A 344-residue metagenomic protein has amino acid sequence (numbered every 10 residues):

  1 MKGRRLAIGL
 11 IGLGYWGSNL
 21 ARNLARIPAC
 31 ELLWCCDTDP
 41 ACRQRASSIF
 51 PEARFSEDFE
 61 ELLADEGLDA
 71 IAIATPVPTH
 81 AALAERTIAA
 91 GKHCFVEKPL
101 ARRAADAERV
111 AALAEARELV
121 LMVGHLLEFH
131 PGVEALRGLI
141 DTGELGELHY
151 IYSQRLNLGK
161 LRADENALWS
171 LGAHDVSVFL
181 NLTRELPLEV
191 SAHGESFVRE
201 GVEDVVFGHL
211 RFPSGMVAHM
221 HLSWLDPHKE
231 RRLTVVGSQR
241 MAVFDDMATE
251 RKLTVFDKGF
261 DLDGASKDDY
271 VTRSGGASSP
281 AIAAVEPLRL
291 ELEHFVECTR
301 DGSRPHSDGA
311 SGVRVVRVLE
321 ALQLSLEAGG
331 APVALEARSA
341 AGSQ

Functional and structural regions predicted by a protein language model:
M1-F50: N-terminal Rossmann-like dinucleotide-binding module
L20, F50-L113: Beta-loop-alpha module in the N-terminal Rossmann-like domain of NAD(P)-dependent dehydrogenases, especially those
I27, L126, Q239-S307, A331-A337 (+1 more regions): C-terminal glycine/acidic-rich active-site capping loop/insertion
W34, A70, Y150: Short, Asp-centered acidic motifs that coordinate Mg2+ and/or phosphate in catalytic or ligand-binding sites
E57, V96, L121-V123, Y152 (+1 more regions): Hydrophobic residues in well-ordered beta-strands that form the structural core
P78, A101-A163: A contiguous active-site-proximal alpha/beta segment in oxidoreductase catalytic domains
G91, E118, G143, G215 (+1 more regions): Glycine-centered short loops/turns at secondary-structure junctions
L158-H228, T234, M247-A248, A310: Rossmann-like dinucleotide-binding domain that binds NAD(P)(H)
